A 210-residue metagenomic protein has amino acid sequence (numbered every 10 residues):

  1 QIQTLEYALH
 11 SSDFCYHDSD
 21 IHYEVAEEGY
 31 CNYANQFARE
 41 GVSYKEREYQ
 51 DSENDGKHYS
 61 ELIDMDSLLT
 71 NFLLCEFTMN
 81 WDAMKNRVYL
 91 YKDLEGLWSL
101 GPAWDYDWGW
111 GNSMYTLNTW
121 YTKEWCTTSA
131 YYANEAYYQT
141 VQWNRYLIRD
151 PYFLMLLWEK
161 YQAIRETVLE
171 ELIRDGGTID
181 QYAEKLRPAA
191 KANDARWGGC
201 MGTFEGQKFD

Functional and structural regions predicted by a protein language model:
Q1-K85, L90-D210: Middle-to-C-terminal accessory/interaction subdomains
